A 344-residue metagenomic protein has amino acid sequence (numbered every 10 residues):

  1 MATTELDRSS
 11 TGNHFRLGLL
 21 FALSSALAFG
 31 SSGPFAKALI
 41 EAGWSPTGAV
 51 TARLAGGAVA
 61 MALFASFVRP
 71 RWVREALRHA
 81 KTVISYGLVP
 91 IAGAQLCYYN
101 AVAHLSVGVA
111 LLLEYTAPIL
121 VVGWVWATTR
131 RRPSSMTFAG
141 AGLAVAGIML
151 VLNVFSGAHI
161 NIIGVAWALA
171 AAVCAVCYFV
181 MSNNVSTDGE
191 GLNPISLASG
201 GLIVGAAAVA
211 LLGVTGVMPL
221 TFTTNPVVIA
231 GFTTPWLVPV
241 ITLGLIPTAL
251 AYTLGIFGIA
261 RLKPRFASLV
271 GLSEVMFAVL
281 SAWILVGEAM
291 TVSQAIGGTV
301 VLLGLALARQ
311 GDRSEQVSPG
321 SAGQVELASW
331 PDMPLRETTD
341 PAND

Functional and structural regions predicted by a protein language model:
M1-S24, A58-Y86, T129-A139, S156-I163 (+4 more regions): Membrane-interface interhelical linkers
A2, A36, E41-G93, L120-W124 (+3 more regions): Transmembrane alpha-helices of multi-pass small-molecule transport proteins
S24, A52, Y86, L113-E114 (+6 more regions): Hydrophobic core positions of alpha-helical segments in small-molecule transporters and transporter systems
S24-S31, F35, F64, I84-N100 (+6 more regions): Hydrophobic alpha-helical transmembrane segments of multi-pass membrane transport proteins, especially secondary
A28-G43, G56, Q95-L105, L113 (+6 more regions): Juxtamembrane C-cap of transmembrane helices in multi-pass membrane transport proteins
G30-S31, A55-V59, I119, V145-A146 (+3 more regions): Small-residue-rich packing faces within the transmembrane alpha-helices of Major Facilitator Superfamily
G48-V59, Q95-R132, A171, P264-W283: Specific alpha-helical transmembrane segments that line the substrate/conduction pathway and gating interfaces
M61, W124, P133-V154, A172 (+1 more regions): Hydrophobic transmembrane alpha-helices of multi-pass small-molecule transport proteins
